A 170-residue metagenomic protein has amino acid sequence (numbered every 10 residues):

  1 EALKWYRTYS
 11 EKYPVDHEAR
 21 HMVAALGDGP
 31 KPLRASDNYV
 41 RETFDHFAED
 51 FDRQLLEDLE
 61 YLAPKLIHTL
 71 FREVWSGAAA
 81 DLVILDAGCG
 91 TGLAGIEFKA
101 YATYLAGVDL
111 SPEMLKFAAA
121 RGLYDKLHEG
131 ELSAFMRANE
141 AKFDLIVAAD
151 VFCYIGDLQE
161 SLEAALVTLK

Functional and structural regions predicted by a protein language model:
L3-E42: N-terminal auxiliary segments of SAM/dcSAM-dependent transferases
D50-Y61: Class I SAM-dependent methyltransferase Rossmann-like catalytic core, especially the SAM/SAH-binding loop
E60-A80: Conserved alpha-helix/loop element of class I SAM-dependent methyltransferases that forms part of the SAM/SAH-binding
D81, Y124, K142-D144: Local beta-strand N-terminus motif with an aromatic residue
L85, T91-M136: Class I SAM-dependent methyltransferase SAM/SAH-binding core
V147: A conserved beta-strand element that flanks and buttresses the S-adenosyl-L-methionine
V151: Hydrophobic adenine-recognition pocket in adenosine-nucleotide-binding enzymes
Q159-K170: A short glycine-rich, Lys/Arg-flanked "PGG" loop and its adjoining helix->strand segment in the class I
